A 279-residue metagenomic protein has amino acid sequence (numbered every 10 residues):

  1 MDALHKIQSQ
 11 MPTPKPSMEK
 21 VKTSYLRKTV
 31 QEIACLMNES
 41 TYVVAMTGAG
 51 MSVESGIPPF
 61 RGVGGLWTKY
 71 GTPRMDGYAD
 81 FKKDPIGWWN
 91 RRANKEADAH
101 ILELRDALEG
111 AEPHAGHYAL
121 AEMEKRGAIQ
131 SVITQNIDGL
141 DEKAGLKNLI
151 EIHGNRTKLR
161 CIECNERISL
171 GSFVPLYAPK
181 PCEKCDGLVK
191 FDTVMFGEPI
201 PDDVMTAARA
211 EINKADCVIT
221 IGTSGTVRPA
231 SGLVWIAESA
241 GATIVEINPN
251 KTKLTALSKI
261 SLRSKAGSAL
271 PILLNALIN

Functional and structural regions predicted by a protein language model:
M1-N279: Conserved catalytic core of sirtuin-type NAD+-dependent deacylases
